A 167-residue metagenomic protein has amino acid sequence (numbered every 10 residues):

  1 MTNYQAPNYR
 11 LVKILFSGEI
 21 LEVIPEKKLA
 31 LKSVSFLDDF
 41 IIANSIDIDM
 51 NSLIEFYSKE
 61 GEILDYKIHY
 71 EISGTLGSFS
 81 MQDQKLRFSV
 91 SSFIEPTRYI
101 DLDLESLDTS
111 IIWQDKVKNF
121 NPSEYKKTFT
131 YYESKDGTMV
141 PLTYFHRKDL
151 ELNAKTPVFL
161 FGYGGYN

Functional and structural regions predicted by a protein language model:
M1-K155, Y166-N167: Peripheral, non-catalytic segments that deliver or gate enzyme domains
